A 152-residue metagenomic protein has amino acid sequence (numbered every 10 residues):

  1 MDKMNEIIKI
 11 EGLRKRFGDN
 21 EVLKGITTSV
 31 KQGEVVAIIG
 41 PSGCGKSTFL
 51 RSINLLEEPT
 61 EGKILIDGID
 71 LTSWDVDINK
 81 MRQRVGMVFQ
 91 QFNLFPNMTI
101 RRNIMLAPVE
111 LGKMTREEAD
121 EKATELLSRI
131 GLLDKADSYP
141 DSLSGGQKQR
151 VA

Functional and structural regions predicted by a protein language model:
M4-A152: ABC family nucleotide-binding domain
